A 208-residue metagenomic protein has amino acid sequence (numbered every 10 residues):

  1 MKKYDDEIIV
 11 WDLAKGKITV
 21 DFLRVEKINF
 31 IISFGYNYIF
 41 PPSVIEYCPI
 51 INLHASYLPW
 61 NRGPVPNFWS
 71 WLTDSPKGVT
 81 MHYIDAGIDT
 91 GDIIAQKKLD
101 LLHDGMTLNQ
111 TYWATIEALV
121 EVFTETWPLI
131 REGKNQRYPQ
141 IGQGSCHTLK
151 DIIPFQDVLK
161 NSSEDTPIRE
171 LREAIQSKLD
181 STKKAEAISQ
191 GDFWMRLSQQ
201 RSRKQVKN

Functional and structural regions predicted by a protein language model:
M1-N208: One-carbon transfer enzymes
